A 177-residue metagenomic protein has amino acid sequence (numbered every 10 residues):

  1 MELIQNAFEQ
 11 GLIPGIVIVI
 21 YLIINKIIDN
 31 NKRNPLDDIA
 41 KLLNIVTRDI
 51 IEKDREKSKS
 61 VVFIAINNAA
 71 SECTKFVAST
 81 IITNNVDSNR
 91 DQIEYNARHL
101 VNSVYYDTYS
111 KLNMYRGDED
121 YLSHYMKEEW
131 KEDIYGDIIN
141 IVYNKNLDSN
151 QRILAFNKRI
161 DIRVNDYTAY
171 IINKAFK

Functional and structural regions predicted by a protein language model:
L3-K32: N-terminal signal-anchor transmembrane alpha helix of single-pass membrane proteins, serving as the membrane-anchoring
N25, T74, V104, I134-D137: Alpha-helical transmembrane segments and immediately adjacent membrane-interfacial amphipathic helices
I28-S60, I64: Short juxtamembrane segments adjacent to a transmembrane helix
I51-V62, I82-D91, Y115-Y121, Y143-L154: Charged, low-complexity interaction regions
C73, N96-Y105, Y109: Repeat-associated, polar segments at repeat-unit boundaries in modular proteins
Y95, H99, M114-G136, N140 (+1 more regions): Acidic, low-complexity, intrinsically disordered interaction modules
D133-Y135, I139-F176: Amphipathic alpha-helical binding modules
